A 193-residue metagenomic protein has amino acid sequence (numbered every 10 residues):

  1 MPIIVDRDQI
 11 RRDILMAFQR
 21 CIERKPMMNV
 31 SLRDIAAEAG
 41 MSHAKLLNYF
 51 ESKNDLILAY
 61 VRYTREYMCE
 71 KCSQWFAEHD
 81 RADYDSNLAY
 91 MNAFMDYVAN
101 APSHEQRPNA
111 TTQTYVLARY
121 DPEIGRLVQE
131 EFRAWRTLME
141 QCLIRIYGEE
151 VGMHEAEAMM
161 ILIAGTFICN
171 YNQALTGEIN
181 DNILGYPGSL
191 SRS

Functional and structural regions predicted by a protein language model:
M1-Q9: N-terminal intrinsically disordered/low-complexity leader segments
D13, A17, C21-A59: Helix-turn-helix
D13, A17-R24, K71-Q74, E78 (+3 more regions): Solvent-exposed, amphipathic alpha-helical segments
S52, L117-P122: Short loop-to-helix capping motifs
A59, S73-Q106, M159: Hydrophobic alpha-helical connector segments
R62-C69, F76: Short, basic, alpha-helical segments at the C-terminal edge of helix-turn-helix-like DNA-binding modules
C69, P102-T112, Y120-Y147, E157: Amphipathic alpha-helical packing segments from all-alpha helical-bundle domains
G125-Q129, R145-S193: Hydrophobic/aromatic-rich alpha-helical bundle segments in the mid-to-C-terminal region
